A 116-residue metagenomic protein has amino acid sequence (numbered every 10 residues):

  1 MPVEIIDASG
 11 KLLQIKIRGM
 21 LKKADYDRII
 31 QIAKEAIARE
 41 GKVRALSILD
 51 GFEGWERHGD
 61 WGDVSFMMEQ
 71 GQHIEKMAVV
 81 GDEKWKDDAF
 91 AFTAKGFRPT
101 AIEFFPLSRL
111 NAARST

Functional and structural regions predicted by a protein language model:
P2-T116: Amphipathic, Lys/Arg-enriched alpha-helical "gate/interface" segment within cytosolic domains that mediates
